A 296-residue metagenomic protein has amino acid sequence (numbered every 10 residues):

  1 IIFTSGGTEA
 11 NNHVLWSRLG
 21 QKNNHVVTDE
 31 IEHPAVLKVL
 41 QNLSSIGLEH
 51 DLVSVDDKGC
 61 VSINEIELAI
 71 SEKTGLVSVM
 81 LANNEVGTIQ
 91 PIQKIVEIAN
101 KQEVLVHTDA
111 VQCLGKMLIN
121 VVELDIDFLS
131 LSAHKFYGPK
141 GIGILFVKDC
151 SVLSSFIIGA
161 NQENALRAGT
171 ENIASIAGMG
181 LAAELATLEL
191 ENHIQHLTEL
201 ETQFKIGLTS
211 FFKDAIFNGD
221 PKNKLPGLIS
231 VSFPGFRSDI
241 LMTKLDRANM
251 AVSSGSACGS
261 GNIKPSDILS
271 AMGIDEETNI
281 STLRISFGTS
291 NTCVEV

Functional and structural regions predicted by a protein language model:
I1-V296: Pyridoxal 5′-phosphate
